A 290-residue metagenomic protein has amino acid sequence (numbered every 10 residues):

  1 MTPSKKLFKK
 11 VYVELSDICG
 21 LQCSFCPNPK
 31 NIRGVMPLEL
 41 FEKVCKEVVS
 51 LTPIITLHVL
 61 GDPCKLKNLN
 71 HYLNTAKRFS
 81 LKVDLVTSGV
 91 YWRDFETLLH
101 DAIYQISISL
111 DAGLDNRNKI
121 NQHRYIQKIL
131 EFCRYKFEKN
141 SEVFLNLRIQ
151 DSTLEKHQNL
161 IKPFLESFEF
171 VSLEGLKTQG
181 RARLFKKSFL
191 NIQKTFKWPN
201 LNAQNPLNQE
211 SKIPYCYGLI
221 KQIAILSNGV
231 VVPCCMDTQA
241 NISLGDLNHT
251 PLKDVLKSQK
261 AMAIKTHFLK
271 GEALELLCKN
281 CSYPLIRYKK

Functional and structural regions predicted by a protein language model:
M1-I106, N116-R124, Y288: Conserved alpha-helical substructure of the radical SAM core
M1-P3, F170, T178-F189, I242 (+1 more regions): Radical SAM enzyme core and accessory elements
P3-F8, N208, Y217, K270: Residue-level marker of regulatory loop/turn positions in helix-turn-helix DNA-binding domains and in histidine
L7-V11, Q22, K221, V230 (+1 more regions): A generic secondary-structure signal marking the coil-to-beta-strand transition
V13, D17-G20, E210, E272-E275: Processing junctions and N-termini across compartments
I18-N28, P233-M236, E275-I286: Local cysteine-cluster metal-coordination motifs and their immediate loop/turn environment, predominantly Fe-S cluster
F25, P29-I32, S167, Q222 (+2 more regions): Secreted/processed peptides and extracellular or luminal domains of membrane proteins
M36, F79-K82, T97, D101-K257 (+1 more regions): Radical SAM enzyme [4Fe-4S]-AdoMet core and its adjacent flexible, acidic and glycine-rich loops/tails across
